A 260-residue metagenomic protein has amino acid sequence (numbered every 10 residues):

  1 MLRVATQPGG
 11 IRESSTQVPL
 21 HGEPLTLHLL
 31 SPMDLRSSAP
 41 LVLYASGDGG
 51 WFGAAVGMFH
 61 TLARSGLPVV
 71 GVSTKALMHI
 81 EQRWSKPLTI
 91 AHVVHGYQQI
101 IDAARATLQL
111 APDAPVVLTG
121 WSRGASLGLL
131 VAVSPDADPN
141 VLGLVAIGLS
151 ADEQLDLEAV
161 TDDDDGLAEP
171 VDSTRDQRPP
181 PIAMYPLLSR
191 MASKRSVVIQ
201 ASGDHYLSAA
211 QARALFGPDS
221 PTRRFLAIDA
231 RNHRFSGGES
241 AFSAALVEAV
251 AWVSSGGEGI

Functional and structural regions predicted by a protein language model:
L2-S37: N-terminal cap/lid segment of alpha/beta-hydrolase-fold proteins
H21, G217, P221-I260: C-terminal catalytic histidine-bearing segment of alpha/beta-hydrolase fold enzymes
M33-L67, G71-S73: Short, surface-exposed "cap/lid" segments of acyl-processing enzymes
A45, S202-H205, A230-N232: Acidic beta-to-alpha connecting loop that harbors the catalytic carboxylate
S73-A91: Cap/lid segment of the alpha/beta-hydrolase catalytic domain
K86-L108: Alpha/beta-hydrolase active-site loop
T107, D113-D163: Primarily recognizes the serine-hydrolase "nucleophile elbow" in alpha/beta-hydrolase and SGNH/GDSL folds
Q154-R213, G217: The feature captures the conserved acid-bearing segment of alpha/beta-hydrolase catalytic domains
